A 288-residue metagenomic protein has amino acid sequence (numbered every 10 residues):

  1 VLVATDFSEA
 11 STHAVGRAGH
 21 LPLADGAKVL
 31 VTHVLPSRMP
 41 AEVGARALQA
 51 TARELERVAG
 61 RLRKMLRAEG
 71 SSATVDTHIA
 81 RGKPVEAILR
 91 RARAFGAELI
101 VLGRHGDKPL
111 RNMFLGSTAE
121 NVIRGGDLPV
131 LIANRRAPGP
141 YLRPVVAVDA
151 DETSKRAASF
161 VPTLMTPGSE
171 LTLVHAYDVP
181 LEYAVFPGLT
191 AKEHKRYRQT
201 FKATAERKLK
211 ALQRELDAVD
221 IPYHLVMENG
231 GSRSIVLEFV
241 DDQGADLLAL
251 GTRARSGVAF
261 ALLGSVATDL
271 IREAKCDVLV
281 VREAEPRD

Functional and structural regions predicted by a protein language model:
V1-Q49, R143-K195, E215, V219-V226 (+2 more regions): Small/aliphatic-rich secondary-structure junction motif
T12, R81-E86, G116, K155 (+2 more regions): Structural motif corresponding to alpha-helix initiation and N-cap regions
V15, H20-A24, L89-P138, E238-D288: Gly/Ser-rich helix-loop-strand patches that form or flank binding pockets for ribonucleotide-derived cofactors
R17, P36, R46-R53, K64-I100 (+2 more regions): Structural beta-alpha unit
V31, D76-I79, I132, L173 (+2 more regions): A structural preference for short, hydrophobic beta-strand core positions in alpha/beta folds
A47-R57, K192-R207: A short acidic, glycine-rich active-site loop that binds or catalyzes chemistry on phosphate/adenosine moieties
G60, K64, E120, S159 (+2 more regions): Active-site phosphate/pyrophosphate- and oxyanion-stabilizing loops and adjacent acidic/basic residues in soluble
